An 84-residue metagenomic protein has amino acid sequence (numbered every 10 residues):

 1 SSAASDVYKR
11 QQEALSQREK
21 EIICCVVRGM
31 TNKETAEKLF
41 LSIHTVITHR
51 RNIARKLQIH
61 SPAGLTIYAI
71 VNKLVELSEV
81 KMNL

Functional and structural regions predicted by a protein language model:
S1-Y8: Short, small-residue-biased leader/transition segments that mark boundaries at the very start of proteins
K9-L15, S42: Short amphipathic alpha-helical boundary/capping segments
R18-E19: The N-cap/first-turn positions of alpha helices within or immediately adjacent to helix-turn-helix DNA-binding domains
I23-R28, L39: Short alpha-helical segment immediately N-terminal to, or the first helix within, an HTH/HTH-like DNA-binding domain
T31-G64: Recognition helix of helix-turn-helix DNA-binding domains
A54-L84: Basic, Lys/Arg-enriched C-terminal extension of HTH/homeodomain DNA-binding domains
